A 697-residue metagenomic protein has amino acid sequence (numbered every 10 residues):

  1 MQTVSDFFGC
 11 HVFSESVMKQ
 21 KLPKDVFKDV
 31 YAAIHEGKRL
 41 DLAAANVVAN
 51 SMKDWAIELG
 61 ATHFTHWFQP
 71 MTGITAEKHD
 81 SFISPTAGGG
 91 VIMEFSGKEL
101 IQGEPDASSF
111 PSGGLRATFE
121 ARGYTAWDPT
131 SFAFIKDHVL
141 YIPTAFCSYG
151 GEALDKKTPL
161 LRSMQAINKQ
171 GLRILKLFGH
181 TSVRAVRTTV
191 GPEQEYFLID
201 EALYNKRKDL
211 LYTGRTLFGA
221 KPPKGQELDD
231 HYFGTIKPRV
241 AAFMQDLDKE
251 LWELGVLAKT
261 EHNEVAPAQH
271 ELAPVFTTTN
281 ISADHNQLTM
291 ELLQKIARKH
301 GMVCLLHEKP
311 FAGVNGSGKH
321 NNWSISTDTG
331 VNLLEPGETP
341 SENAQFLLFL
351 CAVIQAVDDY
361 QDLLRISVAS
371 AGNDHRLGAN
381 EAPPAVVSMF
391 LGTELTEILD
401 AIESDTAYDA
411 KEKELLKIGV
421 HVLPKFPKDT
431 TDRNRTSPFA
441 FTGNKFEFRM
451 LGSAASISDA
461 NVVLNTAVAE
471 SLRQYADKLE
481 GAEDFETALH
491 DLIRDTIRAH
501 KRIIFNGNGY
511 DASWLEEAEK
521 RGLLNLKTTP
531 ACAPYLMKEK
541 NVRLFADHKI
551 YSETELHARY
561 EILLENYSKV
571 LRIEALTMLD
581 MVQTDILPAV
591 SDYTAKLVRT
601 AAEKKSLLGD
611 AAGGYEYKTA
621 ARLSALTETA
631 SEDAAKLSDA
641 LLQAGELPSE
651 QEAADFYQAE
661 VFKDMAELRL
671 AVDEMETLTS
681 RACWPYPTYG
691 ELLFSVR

Functional and structural regions predicted by a protein language model:
M1-S14, A33-H35, P223-Y232: Gly-rich Lys/Arg/Thr-decorated short loops/hinges at beta-loop-alpha junctions or inter-strand turns that position
F7-F119: Active-site core of metal-dependent hydrolases
A44, F68, S96, P274-F276 (+5 more regions): Active-site proximal loops enriched in glycine and acidic residues that flank catalytic Cys/His/Asp and coordinate
A44-V48, F68-P70, K98-E99, F146 (+4 more regions): Active-site-proximal loop/turn and secondary-structure-junction residues that shape catalytic pockets, frequently
A61, T65-Q69, H285-K299, I325 (+3 more regions): Hydrophobic/aromatic-rich, well-ordered segments within soluble, folded domains that form packed cores
G73-G89, S108, R207, G214-T216 (+4 more regions): Short linear, low-complexity motifs centered on an aromatic residue
E120-L306, N315-G318, I325-E561: Glycine-rich, acidic/polar active-site loops that bind/position phosphate-bearing ligands
T496-R697: C-terminal amphipathic alpha-helical interaction region
